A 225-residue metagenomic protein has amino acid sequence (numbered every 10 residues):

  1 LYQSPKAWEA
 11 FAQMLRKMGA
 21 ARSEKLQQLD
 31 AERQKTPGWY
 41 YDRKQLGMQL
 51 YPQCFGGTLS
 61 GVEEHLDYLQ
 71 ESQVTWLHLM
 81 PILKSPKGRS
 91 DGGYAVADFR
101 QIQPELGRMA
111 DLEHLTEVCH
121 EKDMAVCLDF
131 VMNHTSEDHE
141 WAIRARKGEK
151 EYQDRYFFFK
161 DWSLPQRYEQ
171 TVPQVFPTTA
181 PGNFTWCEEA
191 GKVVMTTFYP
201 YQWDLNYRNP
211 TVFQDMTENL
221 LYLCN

Functional and structural regions predicted by a protein language model:
L1-T217, L221: Acidic/aromatic-lined carbohydrate-recognition and catalytic surfaces of CAZymes acting on diverse glycans
L223-N225: Active-site regions of oxyanion-processing enzymes, predominantly non-cytosolic
